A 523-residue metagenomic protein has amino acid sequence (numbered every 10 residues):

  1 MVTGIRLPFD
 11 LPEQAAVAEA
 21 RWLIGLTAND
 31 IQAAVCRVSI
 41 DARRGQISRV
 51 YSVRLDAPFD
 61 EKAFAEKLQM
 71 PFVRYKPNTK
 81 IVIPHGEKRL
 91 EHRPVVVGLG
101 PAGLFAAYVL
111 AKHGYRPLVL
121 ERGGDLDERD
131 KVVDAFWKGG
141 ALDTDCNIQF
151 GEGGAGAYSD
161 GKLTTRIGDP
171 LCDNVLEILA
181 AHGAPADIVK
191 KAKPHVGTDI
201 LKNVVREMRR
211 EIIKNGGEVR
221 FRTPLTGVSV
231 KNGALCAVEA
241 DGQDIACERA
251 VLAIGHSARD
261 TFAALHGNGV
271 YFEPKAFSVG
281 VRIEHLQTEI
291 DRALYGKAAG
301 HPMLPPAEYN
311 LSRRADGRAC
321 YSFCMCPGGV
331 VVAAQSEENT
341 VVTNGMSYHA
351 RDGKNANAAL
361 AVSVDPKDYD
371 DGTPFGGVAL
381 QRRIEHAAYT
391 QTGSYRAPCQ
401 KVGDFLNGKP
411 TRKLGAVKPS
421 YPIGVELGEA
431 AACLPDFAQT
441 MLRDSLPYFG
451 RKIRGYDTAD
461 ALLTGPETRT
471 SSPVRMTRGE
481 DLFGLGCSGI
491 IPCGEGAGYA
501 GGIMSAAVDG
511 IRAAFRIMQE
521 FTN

Functional and structural regions predicted by a protein language model:
M1-R49, V53-H182, A186-N523: Residues forming the flavin
